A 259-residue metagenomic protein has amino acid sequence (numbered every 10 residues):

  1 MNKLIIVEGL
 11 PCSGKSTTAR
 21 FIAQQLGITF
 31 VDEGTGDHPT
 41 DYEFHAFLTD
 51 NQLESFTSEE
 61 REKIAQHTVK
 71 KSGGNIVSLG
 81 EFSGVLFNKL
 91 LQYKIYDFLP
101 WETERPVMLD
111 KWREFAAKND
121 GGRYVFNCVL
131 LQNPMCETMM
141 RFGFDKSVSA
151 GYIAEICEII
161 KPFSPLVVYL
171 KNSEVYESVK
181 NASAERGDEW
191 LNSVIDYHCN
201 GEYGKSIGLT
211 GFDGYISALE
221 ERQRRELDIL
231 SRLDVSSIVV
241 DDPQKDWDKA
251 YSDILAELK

Functional and structural regions predicted by a protein language model:
V7: Hydrophobic anchor at the beta1->P-loop junction of P-loop NTPases
L10: P-loop (Walker A) phosphate-binding loop of NTP-binding proteins
G14: Conserved glycine(s) of the Walker
T18, I22: Hydrophobic positions on the alpha1 helix immediately C-terminal to the Walker A/P-loop
Q24-V77, F82, C136, R141: Conserved substrate/cofactor phosphate-moiety recognition/catalytic segment in nucleotide-dependent phosphotransferases
A65-I160: Glycine-rich phosphate-binding loop used to anchor ATP phosphates in small-molecule kinases, encompassing both
F126-V129, K146-N200: Conserved phosphate-donor/acceptor-positioning beta-strand/loop module used by diverse small-molecule
I195-K259: NTP-dependent small-molecule kinase module
